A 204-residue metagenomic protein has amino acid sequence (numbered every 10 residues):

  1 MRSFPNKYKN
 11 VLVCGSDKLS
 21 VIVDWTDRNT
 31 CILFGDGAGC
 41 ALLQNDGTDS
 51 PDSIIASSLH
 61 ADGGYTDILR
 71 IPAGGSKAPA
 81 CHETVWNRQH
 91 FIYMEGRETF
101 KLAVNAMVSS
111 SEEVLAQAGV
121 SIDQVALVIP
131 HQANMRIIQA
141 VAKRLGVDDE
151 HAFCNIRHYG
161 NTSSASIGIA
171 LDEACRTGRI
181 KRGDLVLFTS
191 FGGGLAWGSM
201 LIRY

Functional and structural regions predicted by a protein language model:
M1, D17, C40-L42: Alpha-helical metal-binding/catalytic segments enriched in His/Glu/Asp
M1-K7, V104, V108, A126-Y204: Claisen-condensing/thiolase-fold acyl-transfer catalytic domains that form or cleave C-C bonds in fatty acid
N6-A38: Flexible, glycine-rich active-site loops centered on histidine and acidic residues that chelate a metal or position
K9-L12, G39-A41, D52-S53, L127 (+1 more regions): Structural motif
S20-T26, R88, V147-N155: Glycine/charged-rich beta-loop-alpha catalytic/anionic-binding loops adjacent to active sites
I22-D24, D67-L69, A140-V141, S199-M200: Short, well-ordered secondary-structure micro-motifs
W25, G74-A126, I137-L145, A170 (+2 more regions): Conserved active-site "lid/cap" helical segment
D27-K101, N105, S109, F191 (+1 more regions): Condensing-enzyme catalytic core mediating Claisen C-C bond formation in acyl metabolism
